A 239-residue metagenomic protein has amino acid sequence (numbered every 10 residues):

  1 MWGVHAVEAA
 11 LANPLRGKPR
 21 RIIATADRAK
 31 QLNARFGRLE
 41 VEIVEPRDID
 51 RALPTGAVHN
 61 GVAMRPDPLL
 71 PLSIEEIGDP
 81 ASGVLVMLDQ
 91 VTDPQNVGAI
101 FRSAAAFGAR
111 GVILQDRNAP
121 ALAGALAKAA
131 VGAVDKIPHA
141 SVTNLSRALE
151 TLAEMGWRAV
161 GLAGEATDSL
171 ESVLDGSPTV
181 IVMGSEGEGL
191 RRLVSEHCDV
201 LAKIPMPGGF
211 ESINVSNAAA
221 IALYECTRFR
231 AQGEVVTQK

Functional and structural regions predicted by a protein language model:
M1-D79, Q238-K239: N-terminal positively charged helical leader segments and presequences
E8, A106, K128-A133, R192-K239: Structured adenosyl-cofactor binding patch, chiefly the S-adenosyl-L-methionine
A26-D27, P46-I49, R117-A119, E165 (+1 more regions): Short, ordered loop/turn segments at secondary-structure junctions
G56-D67, A130-V134, G176-G184: Short basic, glycine-rich beta-strand/loop surfaces that mediate nucleic-acid
P80-D168: RNA substrate-binding interface of SAM-dependent RNA methyltransferases
Q95-A99, L190, V215: Short glycine/serine/threonine-rich phosphate/pyrophosphate-binding segments that cradle anionic phosphate groups
V160-F210, N214: Active-site/ligand-binding-proximal alpha/beta "capping" segment
